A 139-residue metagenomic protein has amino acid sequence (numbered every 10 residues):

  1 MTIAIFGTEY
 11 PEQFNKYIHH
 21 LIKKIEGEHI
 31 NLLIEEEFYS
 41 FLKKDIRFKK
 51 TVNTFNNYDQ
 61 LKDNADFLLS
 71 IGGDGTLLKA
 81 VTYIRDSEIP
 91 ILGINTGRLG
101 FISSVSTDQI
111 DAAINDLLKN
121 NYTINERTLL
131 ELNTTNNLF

Functional and structural regions predicted by a protein language model:
M1-I3: Extreme N-terminal starter segment of soluble prokaryotic enzymes
Y10, D74-T76, L99: Short glycine-rich anion-binding loops that position phosphate/pyrophosphate groups of nucleotides and phosphorylated
F14-N15, G75-A80: Short glycine/serine/threonine-rich phosphate/pyrophosphate-binding segments that cradle anionic phosphate groups
I30-E37: Short internal beta-strands
E37-T54: N-terminal beta-loop-helix "entrance" segment that forms/cooperates in small-molecule cofactor or anionic ligand
T51-A65: Short acidic low-complexity segments
F101-F139: Catalytic core of DAGKc-family lipid kinases
